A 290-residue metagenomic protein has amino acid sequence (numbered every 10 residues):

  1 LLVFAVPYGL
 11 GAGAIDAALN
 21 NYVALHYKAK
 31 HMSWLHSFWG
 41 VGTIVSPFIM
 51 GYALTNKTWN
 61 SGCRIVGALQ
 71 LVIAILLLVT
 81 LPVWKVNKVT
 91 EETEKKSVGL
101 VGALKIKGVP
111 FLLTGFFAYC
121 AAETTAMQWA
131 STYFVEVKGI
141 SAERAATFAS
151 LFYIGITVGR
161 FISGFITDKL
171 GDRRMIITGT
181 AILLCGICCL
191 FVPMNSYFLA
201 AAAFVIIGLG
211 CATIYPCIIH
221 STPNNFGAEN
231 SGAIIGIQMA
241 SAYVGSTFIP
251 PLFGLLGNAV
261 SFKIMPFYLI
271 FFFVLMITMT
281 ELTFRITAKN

Functional and structural regions predicted by a protein language model:
V3, W34-K85: Helix-loop-helix hairpin linking two adjacent transmembrane segments in secondary transporters
F4-F38: Cytoplasmic helix-loop-helix junction between adjacent transmembrane helices in 12-TM secondary transporters
K28-F38, A142-E143, A228-Q238: Loop-to-transmembrane helix entry/capping segments in MFS-fold secondary transporters and related SLC/MFSD carriers
I49-K57, F134-V135, I166-T167, L252-S261: Interfacial helix-cap and linker-helix signal at transmembrane-aqueous boundaries of multi-pass secondary transporters
W84-L112: Juxtamembrane intracellular "pre-TM" segments in multi-pass secondary transporters
K107-S150, I154-V158: Extracytoplasmic gate region of multi-pass secondary transporters
L170-I218: C-terminal transmembrane helical hairpin of 12-TM major facilitator-type secondary transporters
N225-F262: A late C-terminal transmembrane helix in Major Facilitator Superfamily
